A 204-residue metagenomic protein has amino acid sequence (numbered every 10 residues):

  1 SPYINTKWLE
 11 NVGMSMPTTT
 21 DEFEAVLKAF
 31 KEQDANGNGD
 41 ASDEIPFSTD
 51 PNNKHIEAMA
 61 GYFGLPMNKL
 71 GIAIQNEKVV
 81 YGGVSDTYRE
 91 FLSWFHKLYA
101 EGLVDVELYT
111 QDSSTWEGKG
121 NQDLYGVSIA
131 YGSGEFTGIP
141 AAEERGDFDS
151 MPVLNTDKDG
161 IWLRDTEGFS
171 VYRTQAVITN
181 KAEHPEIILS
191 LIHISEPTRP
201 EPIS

Functional and structural regions predicted by a protein language model:
S1-S195, R199, S204: Extracytoplasmic/secretory soluble proteins
